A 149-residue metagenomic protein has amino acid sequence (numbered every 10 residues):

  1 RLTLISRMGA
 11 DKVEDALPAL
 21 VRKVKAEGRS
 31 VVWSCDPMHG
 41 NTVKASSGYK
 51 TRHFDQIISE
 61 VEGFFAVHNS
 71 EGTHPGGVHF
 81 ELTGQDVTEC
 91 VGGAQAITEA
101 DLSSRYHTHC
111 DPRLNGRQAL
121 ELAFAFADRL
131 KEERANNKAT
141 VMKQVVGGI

Functional and structural regions predicted by a protein language model:
R1-I149: Expand to "…catalyze enediolate/carbanion chemistry for C-C bond making/breaking, isomerization, decarboxylation
